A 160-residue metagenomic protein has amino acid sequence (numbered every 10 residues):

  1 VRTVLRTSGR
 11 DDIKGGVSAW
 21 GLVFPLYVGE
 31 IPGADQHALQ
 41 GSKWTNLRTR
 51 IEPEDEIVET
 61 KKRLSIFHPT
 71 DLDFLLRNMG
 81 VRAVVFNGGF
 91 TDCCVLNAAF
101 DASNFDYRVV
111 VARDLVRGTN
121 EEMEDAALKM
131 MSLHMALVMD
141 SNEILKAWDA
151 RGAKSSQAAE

Functional and structural regions predicted by a protein language model:
V1-M79: Active-site alpha/beta core segments
I57, R82, R108, L137: Residue-level detector of anion-binding/catalytic polar loops
F74, F100, L128-K129: Alpha-helical segments flanking ligand/cofactor-binding loops in enzyme cores
V85-G89, D106-E121: A short glycine-rich beta-strand->turn/loop micro-motif centered on a GG-aromatic cluster
D92-A98: Short glycine/serine/threonine-rich phosphate/pyrophosphate-binding segments that cradle anionic phosphate groups
S103-N104, S132: Anion (oxyanion) recognition and catalysis
G118-S132: Active-site-proximal loop->helix
M135-E160: A charged, well-structured terminal subsegment
